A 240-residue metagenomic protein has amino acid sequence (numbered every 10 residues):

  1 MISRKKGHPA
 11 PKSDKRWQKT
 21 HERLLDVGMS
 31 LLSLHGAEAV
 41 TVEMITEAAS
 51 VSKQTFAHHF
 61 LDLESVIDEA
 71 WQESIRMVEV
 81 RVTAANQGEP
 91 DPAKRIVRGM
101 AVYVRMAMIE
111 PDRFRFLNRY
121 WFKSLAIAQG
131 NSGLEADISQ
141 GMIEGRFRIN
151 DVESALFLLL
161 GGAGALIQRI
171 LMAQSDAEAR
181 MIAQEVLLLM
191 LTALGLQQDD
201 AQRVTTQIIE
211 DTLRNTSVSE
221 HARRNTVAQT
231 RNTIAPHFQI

Functional and structural regions predicted by a protein language model:
M1-H8, A136-I143, D176-I240: C-terminal peripheral helix-coil segments that are non-catalytic and often amphipathic
R16-G28, I45, A70-V78, V82 (+1 more regions): Generic hydrophobic, amphipathic alpha-helix propensity
R23, L31-S65, E69: Helix-turn-helix
R23, V27-H35, M77-G88, L158 (+1 more regions): Solvent-exposed, amphipathic alpha-helical segments
T41, F114-N118, N150, D199-V204: Short, hydrophobic secondary-structure boundary micro-motifs
E69, R76, V80-R115, F122 (+2 more regions): Hydrophobic alpha-helical connector segments
E79, R98, R119-Q168, M181 (+1 more regions): Amphipathic alpha-helical packing segments from all-alpha helical-bundle domains
